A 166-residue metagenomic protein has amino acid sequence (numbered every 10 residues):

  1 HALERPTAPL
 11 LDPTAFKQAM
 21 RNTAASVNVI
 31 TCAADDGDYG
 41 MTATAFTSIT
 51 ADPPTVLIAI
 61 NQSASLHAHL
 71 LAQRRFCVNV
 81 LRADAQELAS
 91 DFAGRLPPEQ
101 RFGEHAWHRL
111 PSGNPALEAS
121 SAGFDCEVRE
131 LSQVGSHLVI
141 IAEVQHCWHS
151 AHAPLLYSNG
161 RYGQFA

Functional and structural regions predicted by a protein language model:
H1-A166: Basic, polyanion-binding surface patches
